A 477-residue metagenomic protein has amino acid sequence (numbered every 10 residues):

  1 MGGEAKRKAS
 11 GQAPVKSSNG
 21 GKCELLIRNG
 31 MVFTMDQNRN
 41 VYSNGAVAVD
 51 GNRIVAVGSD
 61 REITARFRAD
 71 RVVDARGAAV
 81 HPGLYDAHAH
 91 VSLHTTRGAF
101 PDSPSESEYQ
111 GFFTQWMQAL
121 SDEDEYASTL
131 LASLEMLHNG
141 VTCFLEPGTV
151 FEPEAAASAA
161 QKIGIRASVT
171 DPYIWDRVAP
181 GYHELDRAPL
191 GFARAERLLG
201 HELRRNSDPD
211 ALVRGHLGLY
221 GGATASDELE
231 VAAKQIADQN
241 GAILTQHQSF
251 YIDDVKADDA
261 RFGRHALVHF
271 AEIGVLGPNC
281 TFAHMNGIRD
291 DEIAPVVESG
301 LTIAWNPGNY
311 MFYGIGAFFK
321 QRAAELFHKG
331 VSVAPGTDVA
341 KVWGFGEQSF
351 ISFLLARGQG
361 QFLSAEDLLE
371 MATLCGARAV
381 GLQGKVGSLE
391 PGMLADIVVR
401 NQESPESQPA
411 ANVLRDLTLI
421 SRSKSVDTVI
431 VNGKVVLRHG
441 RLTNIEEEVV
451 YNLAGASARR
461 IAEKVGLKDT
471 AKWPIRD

Functional and structural regions predicted by a protein language model:
G2-G45, V49-V55, D60, A65-R66 (+1 more regions): Active-site microenvironment of metallo-dependent hydrolases
G21-N29, T64-E108, L130, L134-H138: Replace "His-x-His-based motif
G30, V47, N52, G77 (+15 more regions): Divalent metal-coordination and catalytic microenvironments
T95-A127, D171-F192, I252-N279, S299-T302 (+2 more regions): Active-site gating loops and adjacent loop-to-helix segments of metal-dependent hydrolytic enzymes
G98-I165, R194-P209, G455-S457, E463: Alpha-helical scaffold segments that flank or form the walls of functional sites
A157-I293: Metal-coordinating catalytic core of metallo-dependent amide/deamination hydrolases
E272-N279, A324-S407, I420-R422: His/Asp/Glu-enriched, well-ordered alpha-helical/loop segment that forms or immediately abuts the divalent-metal
V297-E298, T302-F327, V331: A conserved active-site cap/scaffold subdomain adjacent to cofactor or substrate pockets
